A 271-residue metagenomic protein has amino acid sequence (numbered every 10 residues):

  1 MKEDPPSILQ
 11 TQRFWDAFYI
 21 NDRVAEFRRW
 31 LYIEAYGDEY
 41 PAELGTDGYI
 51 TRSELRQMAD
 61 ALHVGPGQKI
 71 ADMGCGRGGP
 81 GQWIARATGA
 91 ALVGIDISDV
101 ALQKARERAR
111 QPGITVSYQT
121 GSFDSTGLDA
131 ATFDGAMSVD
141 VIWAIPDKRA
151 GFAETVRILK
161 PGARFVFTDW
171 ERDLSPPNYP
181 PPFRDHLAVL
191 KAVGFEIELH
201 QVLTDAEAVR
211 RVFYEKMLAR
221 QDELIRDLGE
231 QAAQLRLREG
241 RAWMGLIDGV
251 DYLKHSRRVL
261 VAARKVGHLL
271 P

Functional and structural regions predicted by a protein language model:
M1-D38: N-terminal, positively charged/glycine-rich alpha-helical extensions of SAM-dependent methyltransferases
L31, G48-P66: Conserved alpha-helix/loop element of class I SAM-dependent methyltransferases that forms part of the SAM/SAH-binding
K69-M73, R77-S125: Class I SAM-dependent methyltransferase SAM/SAH-binding core
D124-A136: A short acidic, Gly/Pro-enriched loop at the edge of an enzyme's catalytic core that lines a small-molecule cofactor
G135-D147: A short SAM/SAH-binding and catalytic strip from SAM-dependent methyltransferases
R149-R164: A short glycine-rich, Lys/Arg-flanked "PGG" loop and its adjoining helix->strand segment in the class I
R164-L187: Conserved class I S-adenosyl-L-methionine
L203-P271: Conserved Class I S-adenosyl-L-methionine
